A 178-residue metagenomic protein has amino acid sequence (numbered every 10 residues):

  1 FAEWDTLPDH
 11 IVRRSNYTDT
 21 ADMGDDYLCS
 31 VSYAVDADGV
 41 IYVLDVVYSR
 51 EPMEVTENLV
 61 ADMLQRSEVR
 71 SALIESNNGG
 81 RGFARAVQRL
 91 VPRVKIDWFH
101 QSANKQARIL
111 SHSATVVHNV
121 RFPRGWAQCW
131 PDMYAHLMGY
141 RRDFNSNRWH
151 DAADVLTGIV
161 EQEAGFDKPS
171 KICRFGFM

Functional and structural regions predicted by a protein language model:
F1-F99, P123-M178: RNase H-like, metal-dependent nuclease domains and their acidic two-metal-ion catalytic environment used
R93-V116: Conserved beta-strand -> loop -> alpha-helix junction used to position metal-binding or nucleic-acid-contacting
R108-N119, A135-R141: Short, surface-exposed amphipathic charged segments that create phosphate/polyanion-binding patches used for binding
